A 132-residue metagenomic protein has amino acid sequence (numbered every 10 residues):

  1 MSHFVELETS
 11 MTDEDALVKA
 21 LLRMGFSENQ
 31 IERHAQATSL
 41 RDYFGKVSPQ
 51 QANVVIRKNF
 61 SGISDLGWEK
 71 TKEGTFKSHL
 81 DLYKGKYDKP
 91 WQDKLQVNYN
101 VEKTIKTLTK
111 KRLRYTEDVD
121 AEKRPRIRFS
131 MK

Functional and structural regions predicted by a protein language model:
M1-K132: Interaction-mediating elements
